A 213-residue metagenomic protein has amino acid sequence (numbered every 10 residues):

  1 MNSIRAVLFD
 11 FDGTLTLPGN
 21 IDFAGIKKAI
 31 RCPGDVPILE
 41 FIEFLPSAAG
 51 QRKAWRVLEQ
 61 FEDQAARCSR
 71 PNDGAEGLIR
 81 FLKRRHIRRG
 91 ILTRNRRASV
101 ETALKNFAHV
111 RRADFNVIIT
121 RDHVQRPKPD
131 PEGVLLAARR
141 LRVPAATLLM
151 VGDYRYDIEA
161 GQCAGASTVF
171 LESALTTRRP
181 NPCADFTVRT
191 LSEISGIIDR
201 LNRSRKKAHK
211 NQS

Functional and structural regions predicted by a protein language model:
M1-I42, P46-A48: Active-site neighborhood of HAD-like aspartate-dependent phosphohydrolases
M1-R5, R80, R96-R97, T102-S213: Asp-based, Mg2+/Mn2+-dependent phosphohydrolase catalytic module
D12, R88, S167: Residue-level detector of anion-binding/catalytic polar loops
F23, I38-L39, Q51, W55 (+4 more regions): A general structural signal for well-ordered alpha-helical segments in protein cores
I26-K27, E59-E62, V100-A103: Hydrophobic alpha-helical core bundles mediating ligand binding, dimerization, or RNAP-core interactions
R52-E62, A113-V117: Short, basic/glycine-rich phosphate-binding loops at helix/coil junctions that contact nucleotide phosphates
Q64-I91, R97-E101, P131: Short, acidic loop-to-helix structural element flanking the phosphoryl-transfer center in phosphate-processing enzymes
